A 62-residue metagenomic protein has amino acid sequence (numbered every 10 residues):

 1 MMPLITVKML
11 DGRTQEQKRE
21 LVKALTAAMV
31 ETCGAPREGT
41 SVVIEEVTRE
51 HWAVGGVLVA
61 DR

Functional and structural regions predicted by a protein language model:
M1-R62: A domain-level signal for the structural core that forms small-molecule/cofactor-binding pockets and catalytic centers
